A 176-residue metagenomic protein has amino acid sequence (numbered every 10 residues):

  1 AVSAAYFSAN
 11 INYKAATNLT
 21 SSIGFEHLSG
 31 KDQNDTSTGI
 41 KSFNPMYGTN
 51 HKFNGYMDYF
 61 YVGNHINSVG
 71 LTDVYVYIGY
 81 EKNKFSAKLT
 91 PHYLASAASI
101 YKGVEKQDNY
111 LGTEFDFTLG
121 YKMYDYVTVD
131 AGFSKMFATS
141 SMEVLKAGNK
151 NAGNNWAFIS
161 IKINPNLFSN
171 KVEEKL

Functional and structural regions predicted by a protein language model:
A1-E81, S86, K102-V104, V144-K146: Extracellular/periplasmic loop regions
S3-F7, G70-V74, N109-F115, N151-A157: Residues that define the transmembrane beta-barrel architecture of outer-membrane proteins
N18-S21, K84-L89, D125-A131, L167-V172: Repeated loop/turn-to-beta-strand initiation elements of outer-membrane beta-barrel proteins
S21-I23, V76-I78, A87-P91, L119 (+2 more regions): Membrane-embedded beta-strand positions of outer-membrane beta-barrel proteins
F25-K31, K82-K84, P91-A97, F133-T139 (+1 more regions): Transmembrane beta-strands of outer-membrane beta-barrel pores
S68-D73, Y80, K84-E114, K122 (+1 more regions): Outer-membrane beta-barrel transmembrane domain signature
D125-A152, P165-S169: C-terminal beta-signal and adjacent terminal beta-strands/loops of Gram-negative outer-membrane beta-barrel proteins
A152-L176: Outer-membrane beta-barrel "beta-signal"
